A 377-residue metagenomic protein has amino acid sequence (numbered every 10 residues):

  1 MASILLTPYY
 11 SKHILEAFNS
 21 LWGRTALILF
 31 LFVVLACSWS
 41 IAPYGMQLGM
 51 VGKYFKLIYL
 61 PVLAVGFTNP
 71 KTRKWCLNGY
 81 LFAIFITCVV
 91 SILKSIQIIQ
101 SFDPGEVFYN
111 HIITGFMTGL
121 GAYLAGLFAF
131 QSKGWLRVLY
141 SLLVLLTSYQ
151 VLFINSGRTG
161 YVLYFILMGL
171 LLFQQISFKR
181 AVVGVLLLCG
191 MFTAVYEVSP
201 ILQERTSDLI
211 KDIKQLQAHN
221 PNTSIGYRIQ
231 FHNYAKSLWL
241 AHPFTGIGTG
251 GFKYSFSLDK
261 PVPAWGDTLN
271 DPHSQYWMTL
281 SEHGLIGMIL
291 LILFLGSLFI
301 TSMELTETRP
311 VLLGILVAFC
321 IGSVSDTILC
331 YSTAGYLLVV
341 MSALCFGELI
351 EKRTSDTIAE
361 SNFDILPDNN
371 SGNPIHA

Functional and structural regions predicted by a protein language model:
M1-L35, I41, G45, T68-K74 (+5 more regions): Transmembrane signal-anchor hairpin modules in multi-pass inner-membrane enzymes, especially those that act on
M1-Y10, M50-V62, I113-A122, Y161-G169 (+2 more regions): Membrane-embedded alpha-helical segments of multi-pass membrane proteins, especially the transmembrane helices
A2, V62, T72-Q100, Y109-I176 (+4 more regions): Alpha-helical transmembrane segments of multi-pass inner-membrane proteins
A2-L5, A194, L312-G322, I328-D368 (+1 more regions): Transmembrane alpha-helices of multi-pass inner-membrane enzymes
W22-L31, P43-G66, I84, C88 (+1 more regions): Aromatic-anchored transmembrane helix interface
T25, F178, E282-V317: Hydrophobic transmembrane alpha-helices and their immediate junctions
Q175-H219, N233-A241, T249: A membrane-periplasm/extracellular boundary helix in multi-pass inner-membrane enzymes that assemble envelope glycans
A218-N233, S237-A241, T245-H283: Long extracytoplasmic/lumenal interhelical loops at the membrane interface of multi-pass membrane proteins
